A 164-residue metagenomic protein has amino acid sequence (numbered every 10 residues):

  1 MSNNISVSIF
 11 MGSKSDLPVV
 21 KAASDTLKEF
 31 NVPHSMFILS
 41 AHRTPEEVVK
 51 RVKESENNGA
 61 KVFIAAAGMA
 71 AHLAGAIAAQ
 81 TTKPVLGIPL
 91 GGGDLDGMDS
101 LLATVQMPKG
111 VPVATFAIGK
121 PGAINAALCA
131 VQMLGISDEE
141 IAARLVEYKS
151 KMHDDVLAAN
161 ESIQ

Functional and structural regions predicted by a protein language model:
I5, M11-P18, A22, G97-Q164: C-terminal binding/interaction regions
I5-R43: Glycine-rich phosphate/diphosphate-binding loop of Rossmann-like nucleotide-binding domains
S6-M11, S35-F37, F63-A65, L86 (+1 more regions): Short glycine-rich or small-residue beta-strand-to-loop segments that form or flank ligand, phosphate, metal/Fe-S
K14, L39-A41, G68-M69, L90-G93 (+1 more regions): Short, ordered loop/turn segments at secondary-structure junctions
D16-V20, P45-V48, A67-A76, L95-M98 (+1 more regions): Short glycine/serine/threonine-rich phosphate/pyrophosphate-binding segments that cradle anionic phosphate groups
A23-E29, K53, Q80-T82, V131-M133: Short, solvent-exposed amphipathic alpha-helical segments in soluble enzyme and RNA/protein-processing domains
M36-N57: N-terminal beta-loop-helix "entrance" segment that forms/cooperates in small-molecule cofactor or anionic ligand
R51-G93: Glycine-rich phosphate-binding loop
